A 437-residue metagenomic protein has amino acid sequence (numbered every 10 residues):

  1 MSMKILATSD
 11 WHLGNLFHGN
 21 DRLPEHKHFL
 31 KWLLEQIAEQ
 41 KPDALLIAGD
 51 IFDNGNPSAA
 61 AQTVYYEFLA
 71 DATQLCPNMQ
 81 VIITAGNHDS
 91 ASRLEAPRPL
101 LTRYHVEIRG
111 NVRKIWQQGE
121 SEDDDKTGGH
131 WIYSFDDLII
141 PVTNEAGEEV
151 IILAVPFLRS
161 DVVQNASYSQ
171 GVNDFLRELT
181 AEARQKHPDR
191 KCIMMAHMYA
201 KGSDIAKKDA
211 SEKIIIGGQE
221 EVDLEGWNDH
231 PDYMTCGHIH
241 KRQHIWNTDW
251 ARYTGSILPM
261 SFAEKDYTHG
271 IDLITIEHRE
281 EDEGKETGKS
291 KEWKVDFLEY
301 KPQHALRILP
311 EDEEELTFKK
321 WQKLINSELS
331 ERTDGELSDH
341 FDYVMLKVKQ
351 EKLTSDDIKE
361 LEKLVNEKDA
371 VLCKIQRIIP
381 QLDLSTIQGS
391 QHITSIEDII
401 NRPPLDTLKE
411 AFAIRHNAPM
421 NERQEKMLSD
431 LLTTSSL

Functional and structural regions predicted by a protein language model:
M1-A70, Q74-N78, M194, D430 (+1 more regions): N-terminal active-site segment of His-dependent metallophosphoesterases
T8-S9, L45-G49, Q80-N87, E107-V112 (+3 more regions): Active-site neighborhood of phospho(di)ester-bond hydrolases with catalytic His/Asp-centered motifs
H12, P42-A60, C76-S92, Y199-Q219: Active-site neighborhood of divalent metal-dependent phosphoester/pyrophosphate hydrolases
G14-N15, D53-N56, A85-L94, W116 (+4 more regions): Active-site environment of divalent metal-dependent phosphoester hydrolases
H18, I51-F68, A85-Y104, G110 (+2 more regions): Metal-dependent catalytic neighborhoods of phosphoester/phosphodiester hydrolases
Y104-G217: Conserved catalytic scaffold of divalent metal-dependent phosphoesterases
K201-G202, A206-T275, E280: Conserved beta-sheet core of the metallophosphoesterase superfamily
I276-L437: Accessory, non-catalytic peripheral segments of nucleic-acid enzymes
